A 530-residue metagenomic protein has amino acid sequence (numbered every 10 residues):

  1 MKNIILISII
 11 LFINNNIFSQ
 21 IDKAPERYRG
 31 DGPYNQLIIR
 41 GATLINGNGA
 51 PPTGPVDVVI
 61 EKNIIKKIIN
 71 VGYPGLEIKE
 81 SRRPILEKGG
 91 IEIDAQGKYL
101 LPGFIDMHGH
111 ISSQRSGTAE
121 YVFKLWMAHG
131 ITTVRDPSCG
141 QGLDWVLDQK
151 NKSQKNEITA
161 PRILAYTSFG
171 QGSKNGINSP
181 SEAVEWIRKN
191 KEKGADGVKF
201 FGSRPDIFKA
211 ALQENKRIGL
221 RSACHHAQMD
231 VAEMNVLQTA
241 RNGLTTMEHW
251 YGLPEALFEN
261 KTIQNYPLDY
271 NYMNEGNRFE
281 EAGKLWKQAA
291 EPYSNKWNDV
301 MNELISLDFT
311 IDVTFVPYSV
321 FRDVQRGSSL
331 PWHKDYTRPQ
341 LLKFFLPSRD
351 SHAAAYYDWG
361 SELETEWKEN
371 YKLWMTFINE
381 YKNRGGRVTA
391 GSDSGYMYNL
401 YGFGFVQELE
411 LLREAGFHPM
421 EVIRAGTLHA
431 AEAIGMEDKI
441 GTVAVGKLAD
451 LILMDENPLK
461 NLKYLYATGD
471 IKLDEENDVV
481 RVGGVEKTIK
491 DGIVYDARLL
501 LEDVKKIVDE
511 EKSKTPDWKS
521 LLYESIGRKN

Functional and structural regions predicted by a protein language model:
M1-Q20: Bacterial Sec-dependent N-terminal signal peptides
I21-N35, L44, N48-L101: Histidine-rich, glycine-flanked metal-binding segment
A42-L44, Y356-E366, Y371, T376 (+3 more regions): C-terminal helical cap
R82-E157, N175-S181, M234-A240, K261: Metal-associated gating/positioning segment near the N- to mid-region
V122-L143, A160-G170, K191-S203, L212 (+4 more regions): Divalent metal-dependent hydrolysis catalytic cores, especially in the metallo-beta-lactamase
S168-I218, T245-T246, L257, P267-E291: Active-site gating/metal-coordination segments in enzymes
N190-D196, L253-A415, E511-K512, P516 (+1 more regions): Active-site neighborhoods of metal-dependent hydrolases
L448-K505: C-terminal cap of metal-dependent C-N hydrolases
